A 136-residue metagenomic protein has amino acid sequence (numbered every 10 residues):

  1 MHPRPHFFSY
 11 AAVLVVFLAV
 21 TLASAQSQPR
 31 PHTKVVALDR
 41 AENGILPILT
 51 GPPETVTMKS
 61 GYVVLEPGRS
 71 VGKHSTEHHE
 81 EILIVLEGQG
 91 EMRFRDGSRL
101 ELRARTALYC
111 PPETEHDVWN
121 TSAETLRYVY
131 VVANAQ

Functional and structural regions predicted by a protein language model:
M1-H6: N-terminal secretory signal peptides that target proteins for export/translocation
Y10-T21: Bacterial N-terminal signal peptides
V20-K59, E66-P67, G72-K73, R99 (+1 more regions): A short, N-terminal "cap"/entry segment at the start of jelly-roll beta-barrel domains of the cupin/DSBH fold
Q28-R30, R93, R103, A107-Y109 (+2 more regions): A beta-strand edge to alpha-helix "cap/lid" segment located at domain peripheries
T57-S60, E80, E113: Extracytoplasmic
S70, E80-A104: A short beta-strand-loop-beta hairpin characteristic of the jelly-roll/cupin
S70-G72, T76, E91, A107-L108 (+1 more regions): Histidine-centered metal-chelating micro-motifs
P112-Q136: Ligand-binding loop in jelly-roll beta-barrel domains
